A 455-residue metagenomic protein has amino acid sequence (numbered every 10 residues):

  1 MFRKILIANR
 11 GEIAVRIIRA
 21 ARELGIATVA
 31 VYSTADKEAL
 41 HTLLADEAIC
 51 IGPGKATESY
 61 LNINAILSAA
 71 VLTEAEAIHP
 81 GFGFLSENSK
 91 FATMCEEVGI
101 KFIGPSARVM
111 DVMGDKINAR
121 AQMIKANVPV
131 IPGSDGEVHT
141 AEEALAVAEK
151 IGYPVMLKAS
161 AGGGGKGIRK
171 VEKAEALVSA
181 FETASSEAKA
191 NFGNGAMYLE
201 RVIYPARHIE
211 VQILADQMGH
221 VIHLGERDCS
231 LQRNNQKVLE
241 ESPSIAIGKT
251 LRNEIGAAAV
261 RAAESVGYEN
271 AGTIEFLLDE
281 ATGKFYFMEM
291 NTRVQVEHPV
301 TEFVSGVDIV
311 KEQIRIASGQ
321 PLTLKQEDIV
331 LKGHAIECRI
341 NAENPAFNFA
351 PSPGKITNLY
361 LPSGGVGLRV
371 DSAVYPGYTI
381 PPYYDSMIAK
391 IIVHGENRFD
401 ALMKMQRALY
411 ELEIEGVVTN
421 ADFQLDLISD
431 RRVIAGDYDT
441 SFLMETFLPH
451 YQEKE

Functional and structural regions predicted by a protein language model:
M1-K125, V138-A146: ATP-binding N-terminal substructure of ATP-dependent carboxylate-amine bond-forming enzymes
I7-L24, A48, V71-T73, E96 (+5 more regions): ATP-dependent carboxylate activation and anion-phosphoryl transfer catalytic cores that bind Mg-ATP to form
V29, H79, K101-I103, I131 (+3 more regions): Structural detector of well-ordered beta-strand residues that form the stable sheet scaffold of enzyme domains
T34, G54, R108, G136-H139 (+4 more regions): Short, solvent-exposed coil/turn elements at secondary-structure transition points
E47-I49, D111, P129-E137, I168-R169 (+1 more regions): Structural signal for short hydrophobic segments within the conserved structured cores of catalytic domains across
D135-A148, E241, I314: A short, flexible low-complexity segment enriched in Lys/Arg and Gly/Pro that occurs in N-terminal basic tails
V147-M156: Acidic/histidine-enriched active-site and ligand-binding environments that engage anionic O-linkages
